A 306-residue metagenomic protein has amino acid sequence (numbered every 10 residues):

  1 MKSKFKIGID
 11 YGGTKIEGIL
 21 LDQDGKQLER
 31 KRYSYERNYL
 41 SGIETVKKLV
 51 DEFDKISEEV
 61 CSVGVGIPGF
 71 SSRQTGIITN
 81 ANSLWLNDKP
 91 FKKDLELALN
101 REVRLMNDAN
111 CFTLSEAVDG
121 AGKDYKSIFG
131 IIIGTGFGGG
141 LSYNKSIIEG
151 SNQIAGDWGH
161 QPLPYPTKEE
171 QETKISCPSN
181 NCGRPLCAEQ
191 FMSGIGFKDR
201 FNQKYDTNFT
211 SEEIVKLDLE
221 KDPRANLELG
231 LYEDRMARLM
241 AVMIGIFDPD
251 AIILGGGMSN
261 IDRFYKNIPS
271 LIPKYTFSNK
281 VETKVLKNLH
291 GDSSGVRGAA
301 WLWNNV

Functional and structural regions predicted by a protein language model:
M1-S62, S71-T75, K93-V103, E116-Y125 (+1 more regions): ATP-binding/phosphotransfer module of carbohydrate and carboxylate kinases, centering on a glycine-rich
R30-R32, A81, G150: Residue-level detector of high-confidence beta-strand sites
S34-R37, L86, I154-D157: A short acidic/small-residue loop/turn micro-motif
I67, Q74, Y143-N144: A cytosolic small-molecule/anion-sensing beta-strand core signal
G76-N87: A charged helix-plus-loop insertion that forms the helical arch/lid used to bind and gate nucleic-acid substrates
L105-A109: Short loop/edge segments at beta-strand edges and connector loops that shape dinucleotide/nucleotide cofactor-binding
Y125-C187: Glycine-rich phosphate-binding loop of actin/hexokinase-like ATP-binding domains
